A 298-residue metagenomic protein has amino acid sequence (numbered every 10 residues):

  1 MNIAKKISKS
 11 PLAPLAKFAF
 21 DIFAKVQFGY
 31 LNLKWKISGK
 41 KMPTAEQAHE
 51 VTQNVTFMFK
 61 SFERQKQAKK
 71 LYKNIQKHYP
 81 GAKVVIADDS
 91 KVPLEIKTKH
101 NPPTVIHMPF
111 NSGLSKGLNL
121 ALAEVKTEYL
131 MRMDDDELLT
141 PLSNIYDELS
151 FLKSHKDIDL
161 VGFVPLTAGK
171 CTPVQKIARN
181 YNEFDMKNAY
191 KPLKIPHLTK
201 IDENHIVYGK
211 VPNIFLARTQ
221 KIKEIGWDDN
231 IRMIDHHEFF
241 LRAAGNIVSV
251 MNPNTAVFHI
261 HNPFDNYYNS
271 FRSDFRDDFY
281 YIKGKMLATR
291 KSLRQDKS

Functional and structural regions predicted by a protein language model:
I7-K73: N-proximal low-complexity "stem/linker" segments adjacent to membrane-targeting elements
K73-A82: Short, acidic, metal-binding catalytic loop of nucleotide-sugar glycosyltransferases
M108-V125: Glycine-rich, basic loop-to-helix element that forms the pyrophosphate-binding segment of sugar-nucleotide handling
L130: Short aromatic/hydrophobic "clamp" motif used to bind/position activated sugar donors
S143-N182: Conserved donor NDP-sugar-binding/catalytic core segment of glycosyltransferases
A168, M251-S273: Active-site donor/metal-binding and catalytic loop motifs of nucleotide-sugar-dependent glycosylation enzymes
L193-A217: A recurrent flexible, glycine/aromatic-enriched loop bordering the glycosyltransferase active site that acts as
G209-K210, I214-F215, K221-I225, I231-T255: A short, conserved alpha-helix in the catalytic core of glycosyltransferases
